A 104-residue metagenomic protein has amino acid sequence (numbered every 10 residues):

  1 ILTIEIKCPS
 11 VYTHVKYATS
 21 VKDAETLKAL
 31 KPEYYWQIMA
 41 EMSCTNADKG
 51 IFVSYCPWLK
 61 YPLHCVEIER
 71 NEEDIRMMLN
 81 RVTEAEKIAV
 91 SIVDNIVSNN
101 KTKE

Functional and structural regions predicted by a protein language model:
I1-E104: Accessory terminal regions of nucleic-acid processing enzymes
